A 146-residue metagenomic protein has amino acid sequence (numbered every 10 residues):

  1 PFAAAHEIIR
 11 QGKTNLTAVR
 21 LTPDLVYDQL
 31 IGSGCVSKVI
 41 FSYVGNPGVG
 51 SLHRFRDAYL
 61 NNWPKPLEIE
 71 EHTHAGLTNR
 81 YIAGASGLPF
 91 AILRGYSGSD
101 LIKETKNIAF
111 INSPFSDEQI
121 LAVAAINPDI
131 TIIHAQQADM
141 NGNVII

Functional and structural regions predicted by a protein language model:
P1-I146: Conserved alpha/beta enzyme-core scaffold
